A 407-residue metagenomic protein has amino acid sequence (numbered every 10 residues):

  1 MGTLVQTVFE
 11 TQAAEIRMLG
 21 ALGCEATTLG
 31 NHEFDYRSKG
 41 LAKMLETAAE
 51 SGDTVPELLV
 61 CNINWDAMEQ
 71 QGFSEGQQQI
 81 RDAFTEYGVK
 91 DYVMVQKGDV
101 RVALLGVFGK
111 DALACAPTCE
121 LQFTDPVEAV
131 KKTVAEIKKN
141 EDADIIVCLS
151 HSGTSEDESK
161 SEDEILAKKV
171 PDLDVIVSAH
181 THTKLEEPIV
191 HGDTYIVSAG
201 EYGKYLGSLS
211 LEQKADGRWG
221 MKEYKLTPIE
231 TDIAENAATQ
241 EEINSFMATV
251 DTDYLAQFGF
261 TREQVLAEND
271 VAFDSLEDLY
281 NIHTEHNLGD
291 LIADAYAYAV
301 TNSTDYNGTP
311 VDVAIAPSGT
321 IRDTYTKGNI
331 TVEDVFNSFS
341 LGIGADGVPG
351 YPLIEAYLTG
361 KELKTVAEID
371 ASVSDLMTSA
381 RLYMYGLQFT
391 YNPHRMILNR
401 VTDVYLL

Functional and structural regions predicted by a protein language model:
M1-T231, A295: Acidic, metal/ion-coordinating pockets
G2-V8, E15, L19-L22, S210-L407: Solvent-exposed loop/linker segments at secondary-structure transitions that flank or connect catalytic domains
